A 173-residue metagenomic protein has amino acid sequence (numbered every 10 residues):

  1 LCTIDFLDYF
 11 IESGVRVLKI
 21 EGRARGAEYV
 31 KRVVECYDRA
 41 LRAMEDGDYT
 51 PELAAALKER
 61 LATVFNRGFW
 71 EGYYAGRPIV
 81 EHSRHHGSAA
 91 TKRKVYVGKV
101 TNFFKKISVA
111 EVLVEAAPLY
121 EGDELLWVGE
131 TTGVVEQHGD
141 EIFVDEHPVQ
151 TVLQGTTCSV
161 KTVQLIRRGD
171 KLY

Functional and structural regions predicted by a protein language model:
L1-Y173: Surface-exposed amphipathic alpha-helical tracts and adjacent flexible/coil segments at the periphery of soluble enzymes
